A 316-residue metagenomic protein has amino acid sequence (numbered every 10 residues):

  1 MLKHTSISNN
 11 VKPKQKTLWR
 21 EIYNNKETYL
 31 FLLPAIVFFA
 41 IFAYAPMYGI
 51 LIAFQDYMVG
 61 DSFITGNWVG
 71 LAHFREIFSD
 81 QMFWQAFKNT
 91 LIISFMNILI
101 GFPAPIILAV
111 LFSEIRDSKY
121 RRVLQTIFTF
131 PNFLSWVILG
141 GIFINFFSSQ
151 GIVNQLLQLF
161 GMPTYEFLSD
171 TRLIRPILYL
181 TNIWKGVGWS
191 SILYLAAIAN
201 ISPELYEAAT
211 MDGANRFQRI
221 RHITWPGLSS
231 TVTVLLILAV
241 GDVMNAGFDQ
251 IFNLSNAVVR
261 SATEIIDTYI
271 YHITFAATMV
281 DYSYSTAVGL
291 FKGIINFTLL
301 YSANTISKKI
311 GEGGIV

Functional and structural regions predicted by a protein language model:
M1-I22: Short, Lys/Arg-rich, polar N-terminal cytosolic tail immediately upstream of the first transmembrane signal-anchor
E21-V316: A structural signal for multi-pass alpha-helical bundles of membrane permease subunits that mediate small-molecule
